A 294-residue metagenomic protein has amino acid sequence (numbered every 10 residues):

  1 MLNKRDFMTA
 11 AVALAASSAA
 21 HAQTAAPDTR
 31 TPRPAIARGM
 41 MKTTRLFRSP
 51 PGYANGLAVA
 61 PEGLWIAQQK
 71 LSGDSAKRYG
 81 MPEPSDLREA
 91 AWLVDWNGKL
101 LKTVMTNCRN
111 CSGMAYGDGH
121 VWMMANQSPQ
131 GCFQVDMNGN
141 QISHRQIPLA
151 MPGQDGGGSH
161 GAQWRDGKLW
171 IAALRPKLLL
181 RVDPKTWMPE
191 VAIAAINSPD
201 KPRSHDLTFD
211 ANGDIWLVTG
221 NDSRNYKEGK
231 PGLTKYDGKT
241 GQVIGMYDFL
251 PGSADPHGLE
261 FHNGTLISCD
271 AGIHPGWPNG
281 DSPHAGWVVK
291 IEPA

Functional and structural regions predicted by a protein language model:
M1-L14: N-terminal secretory signal peptides and thylakoid transit peptides that target proteins across membranes
R30-P50: A short helix->beta-strand "capping" segment at the edge of beta-propeller domains
K42-F47, K99-V104, Q141-P152, M188-N197 (+1 more regions): A short beta-strand motif characteristic of beta-propeller blades
P50, I66-S75, E83-S85, M123-S128 (+3 more regions): Conserved beta-strand positions in repeat-built beta-propeller and related beta-rich domains
P51-A60, C108-G117, L149-R165, P199-N212 (+1 more regions): Beta-rich, blade/repeat-based domains predominating in secreted/periplasmic proteins but also intracellular
E89-W92, G131-F133, L178-L180, P231-T234 (+1 more regions): A short loop-to-beta-strand structural motif that recurs across blades of beta-propeller domains
D95-N97, D136-N140, D183-W187, D237-G241 (+1 more regions): Short loop/turn segments that connect beta-strands within beta-propeller blades
E260-A294: Blade-level signature of beta-propeller repeat domains, shared across WD40, Kelch, NHL, RCC1 and BNR/Asp-box propellers
